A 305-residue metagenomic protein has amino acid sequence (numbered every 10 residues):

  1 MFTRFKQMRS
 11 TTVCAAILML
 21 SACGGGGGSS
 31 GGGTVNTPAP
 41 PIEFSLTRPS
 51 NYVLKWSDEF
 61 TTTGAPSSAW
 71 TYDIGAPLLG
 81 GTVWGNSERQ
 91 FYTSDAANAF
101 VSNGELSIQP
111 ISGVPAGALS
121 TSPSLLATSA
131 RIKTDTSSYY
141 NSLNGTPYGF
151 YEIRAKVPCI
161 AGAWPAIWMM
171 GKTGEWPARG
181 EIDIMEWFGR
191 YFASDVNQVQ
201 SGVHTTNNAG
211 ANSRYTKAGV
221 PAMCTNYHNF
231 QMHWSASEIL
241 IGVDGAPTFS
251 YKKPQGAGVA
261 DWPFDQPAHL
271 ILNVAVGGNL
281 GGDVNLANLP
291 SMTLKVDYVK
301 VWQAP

Functional and structural regions predicted by a protein language model:
M1-F2, S124: Helix-centric, low-specificity signal for extended rod-like, repetitive segments
F2-T12: Bacterial N-terminal signal peptides that target proteins for export
T11, I17-L18: Sec-dependent N-terminal signal peptides of Gram-positive bacterial secreted proteins and lipoproteins
L20-A22: C-terminal motif of bacterial Sec signal peptides marking the signal peptidase cleavage site
G24-G33: Bacterial lipoprotein signal-peptidase II cleavage site
V35-P305: GH16 jelly-roll
